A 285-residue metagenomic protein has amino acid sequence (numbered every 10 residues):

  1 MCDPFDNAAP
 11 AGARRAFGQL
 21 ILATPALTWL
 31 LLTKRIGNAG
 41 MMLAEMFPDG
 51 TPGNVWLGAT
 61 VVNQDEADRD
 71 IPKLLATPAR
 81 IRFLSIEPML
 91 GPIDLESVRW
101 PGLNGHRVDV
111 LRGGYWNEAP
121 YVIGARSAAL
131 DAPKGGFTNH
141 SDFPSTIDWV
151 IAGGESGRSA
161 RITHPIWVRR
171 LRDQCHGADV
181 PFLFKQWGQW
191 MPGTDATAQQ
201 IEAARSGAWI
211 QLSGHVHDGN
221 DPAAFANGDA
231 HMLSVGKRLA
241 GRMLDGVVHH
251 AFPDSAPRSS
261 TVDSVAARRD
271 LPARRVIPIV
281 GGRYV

Functional and structural regions predicted by a protein language model:
M1-M42, M46-G135, D142, I147-T163: Core AdoMet radical
S97-V285: Auxiliary Fe-S-binding modules of radical SAM enzymes
